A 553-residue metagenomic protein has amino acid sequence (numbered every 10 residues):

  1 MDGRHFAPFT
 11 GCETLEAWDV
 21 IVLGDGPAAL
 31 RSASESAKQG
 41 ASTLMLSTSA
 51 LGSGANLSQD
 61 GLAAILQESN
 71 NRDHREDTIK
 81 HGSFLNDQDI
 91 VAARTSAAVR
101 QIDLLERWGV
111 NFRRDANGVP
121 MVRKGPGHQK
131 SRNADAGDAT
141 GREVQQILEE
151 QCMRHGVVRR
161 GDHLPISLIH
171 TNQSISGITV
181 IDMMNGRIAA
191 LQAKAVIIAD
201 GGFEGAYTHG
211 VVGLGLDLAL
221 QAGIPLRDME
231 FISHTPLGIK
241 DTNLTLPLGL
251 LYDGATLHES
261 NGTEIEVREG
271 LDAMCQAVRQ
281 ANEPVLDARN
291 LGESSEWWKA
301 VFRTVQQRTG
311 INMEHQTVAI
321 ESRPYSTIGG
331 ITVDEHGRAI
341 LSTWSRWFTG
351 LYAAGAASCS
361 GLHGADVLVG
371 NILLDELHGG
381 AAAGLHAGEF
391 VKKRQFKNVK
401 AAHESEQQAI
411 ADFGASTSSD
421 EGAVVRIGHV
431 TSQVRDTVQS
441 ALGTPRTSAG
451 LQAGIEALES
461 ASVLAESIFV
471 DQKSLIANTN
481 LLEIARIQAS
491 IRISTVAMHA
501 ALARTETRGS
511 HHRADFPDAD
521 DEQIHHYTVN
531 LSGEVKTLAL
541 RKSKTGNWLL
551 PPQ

Functional and structural regions predicted by a protein language model:
D2-W18, E35, Q39-A41, A50-G52 (+9 more regions): Glycine- and aromatic-enriched mobile tails/lids
V20-M45: N-terminal Rossmann-like FAD-binding beta1-loop-alpha1 element of flavoenzymes
G26-P27, A50, F203: Residue-level detector of alpha-helix initiation sites
T48-D77, S83, P236-L237, P247: Conserved N-terminal glycine-rich FAD pyrophosphate-binding loop of Rossmann-like flavoproteins
Q101, E106-R187, Q192-A195, A199 (+3 more regions): Conserved redox-cofactor binding core of oxidoreductases
S167-N185, A190, H315-L362: FAD-site-proximal beta/loop scaffold in flavoenzymes
A195-L244, V369-H386: Glycine-rich loop(s) and the adjacent beta-strand/alpha-helix scaffold that form part
L218, I224-P324, H386, F390-K392: An anion/pyrophosphate-binding glycine-rich loop and adjacent beta-alpha core in soluble alpha-beta enzymes
